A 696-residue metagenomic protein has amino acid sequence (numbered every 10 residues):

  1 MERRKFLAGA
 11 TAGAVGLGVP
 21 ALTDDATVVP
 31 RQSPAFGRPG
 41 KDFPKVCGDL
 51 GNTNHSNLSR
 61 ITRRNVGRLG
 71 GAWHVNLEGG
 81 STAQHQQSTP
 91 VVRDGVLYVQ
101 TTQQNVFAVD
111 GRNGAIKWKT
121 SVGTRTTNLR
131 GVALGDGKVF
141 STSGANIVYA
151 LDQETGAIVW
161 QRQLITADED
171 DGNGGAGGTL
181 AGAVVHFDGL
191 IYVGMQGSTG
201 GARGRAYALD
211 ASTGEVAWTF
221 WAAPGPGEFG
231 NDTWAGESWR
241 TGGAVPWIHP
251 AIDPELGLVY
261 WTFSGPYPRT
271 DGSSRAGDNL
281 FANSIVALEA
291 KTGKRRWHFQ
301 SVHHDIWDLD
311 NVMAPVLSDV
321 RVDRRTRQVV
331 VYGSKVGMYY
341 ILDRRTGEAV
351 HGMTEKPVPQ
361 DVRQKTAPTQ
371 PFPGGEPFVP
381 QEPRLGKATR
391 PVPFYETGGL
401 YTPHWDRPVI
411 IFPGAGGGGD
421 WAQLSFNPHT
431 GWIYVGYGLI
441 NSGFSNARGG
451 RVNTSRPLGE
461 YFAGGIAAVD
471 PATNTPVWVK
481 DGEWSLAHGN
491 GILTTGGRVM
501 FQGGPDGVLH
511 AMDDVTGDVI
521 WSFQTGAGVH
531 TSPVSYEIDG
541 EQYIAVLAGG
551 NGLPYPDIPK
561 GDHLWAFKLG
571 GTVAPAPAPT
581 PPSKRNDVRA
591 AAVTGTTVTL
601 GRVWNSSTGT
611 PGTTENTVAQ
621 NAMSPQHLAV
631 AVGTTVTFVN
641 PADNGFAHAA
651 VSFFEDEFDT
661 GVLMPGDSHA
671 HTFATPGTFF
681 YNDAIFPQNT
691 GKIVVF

Functional and structural regions predicted by a protein language model:
K5-D24: N-terminal export signals
V29-S81, H85, A115-V122, A157-T166 (+9 more regions): Aromatic (tryptophan-biased) beta-strands that constitute blades/sheets of beta-rich domains
G40-C47, A83-N105, R125-V148, A176-R205 (+9 more regions): Repeat-blade elements of multi-bladed beta-propeller folds
V92-D94, V99, G417-G517, W521-F523 (+1 more regions): C-terminal substrate/ligand-recognition segments
R205-T213, F281-A290, G464-D470, D562-G570: Beta-propeller blade signature
R321-E355: Phosphate/diphosphate-binding loops
S535-A578: Blade-level signature of beta-propeller repeat domains, shared across WD40, Kelch, NHL, RCC1 and BNR/Asp-box propellers
P582-F696: Extracytoplasmic copper-binding redox domains, predominantly the cupredoxin/blue-copper superfamily
